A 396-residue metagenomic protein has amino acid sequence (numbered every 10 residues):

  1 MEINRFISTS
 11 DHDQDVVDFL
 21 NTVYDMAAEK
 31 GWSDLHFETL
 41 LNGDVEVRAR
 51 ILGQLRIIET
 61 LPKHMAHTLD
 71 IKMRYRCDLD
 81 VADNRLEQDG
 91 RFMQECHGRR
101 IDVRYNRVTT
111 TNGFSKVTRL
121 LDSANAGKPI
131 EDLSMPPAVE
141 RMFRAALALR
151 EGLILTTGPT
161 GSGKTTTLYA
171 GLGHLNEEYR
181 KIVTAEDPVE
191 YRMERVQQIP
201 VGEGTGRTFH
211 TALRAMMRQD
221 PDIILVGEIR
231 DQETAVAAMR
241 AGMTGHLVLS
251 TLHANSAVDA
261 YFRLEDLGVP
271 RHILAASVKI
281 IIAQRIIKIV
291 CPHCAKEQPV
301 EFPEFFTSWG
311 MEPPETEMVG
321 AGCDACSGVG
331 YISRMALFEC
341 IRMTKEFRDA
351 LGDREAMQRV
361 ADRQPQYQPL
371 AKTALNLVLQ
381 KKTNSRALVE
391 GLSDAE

Functional and structural regions predicted by a protein language model:
E2-E396: Short, flexible helix-loop junctions that flank or precede catalytic/ligand sites
